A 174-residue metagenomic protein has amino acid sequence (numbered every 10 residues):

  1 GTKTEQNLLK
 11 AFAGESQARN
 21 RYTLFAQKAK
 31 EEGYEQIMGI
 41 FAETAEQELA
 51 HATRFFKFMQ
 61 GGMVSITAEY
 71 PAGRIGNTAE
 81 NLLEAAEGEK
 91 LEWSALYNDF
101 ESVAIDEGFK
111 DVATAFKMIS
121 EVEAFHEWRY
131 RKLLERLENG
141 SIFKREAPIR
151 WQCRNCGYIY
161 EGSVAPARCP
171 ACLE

Functional and structural regions predicted by a protein language model:
G1-E174: Non-heme di-metal
